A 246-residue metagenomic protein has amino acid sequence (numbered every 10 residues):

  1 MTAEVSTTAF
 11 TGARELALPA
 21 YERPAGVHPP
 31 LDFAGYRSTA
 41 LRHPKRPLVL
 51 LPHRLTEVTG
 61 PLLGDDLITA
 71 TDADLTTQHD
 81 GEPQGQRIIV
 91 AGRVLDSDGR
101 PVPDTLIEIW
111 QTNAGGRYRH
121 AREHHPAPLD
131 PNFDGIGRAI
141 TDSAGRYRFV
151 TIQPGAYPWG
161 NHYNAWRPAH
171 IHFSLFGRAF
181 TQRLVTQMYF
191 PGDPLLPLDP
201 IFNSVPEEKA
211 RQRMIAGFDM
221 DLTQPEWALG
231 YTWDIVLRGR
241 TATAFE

Functional and structural regions predicted by a protein language model:
T2-E246: Beta-strand-dominated extracellular/periplasmic modules and repeats in secreted or surface-exposed proteins
